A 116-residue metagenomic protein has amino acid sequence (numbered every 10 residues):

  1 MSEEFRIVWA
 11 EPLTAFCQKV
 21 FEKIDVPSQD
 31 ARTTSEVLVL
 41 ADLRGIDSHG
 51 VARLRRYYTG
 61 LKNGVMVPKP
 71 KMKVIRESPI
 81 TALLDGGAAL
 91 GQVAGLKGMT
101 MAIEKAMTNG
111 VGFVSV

Functional and structural regions predicted by a protein language model:
M1-I24: Generic N-terminal amphipathic, Lys/Arg-enriched alpha-helix
V20, L83-A88, G112-V116: Short glycine-rich or small-residue beta-strand-to-loop segments that form or flank ligand, phosphate, metal/Fe-S
E22, V39, M107: Short polybasic/polar patches that bind polyanions
D25-T33, S48-G50: Flexible, glycine/charged-enriched surface loops at secondary-structure junctions
D42-S48: Secretory-pathway/luminal and periplasmic proteins that interact with or process carbohydrate-rich
H49-I103: Active-site cofactor/substrate anionic-group-binding motifs, chiefly glycine- and Lys/Arg-rich phosphate-binding loops
M101-V114: Conserved catalytic cysteine-centered active-site region of acyl-thioester-dependent Claisen-condensing enzymes
